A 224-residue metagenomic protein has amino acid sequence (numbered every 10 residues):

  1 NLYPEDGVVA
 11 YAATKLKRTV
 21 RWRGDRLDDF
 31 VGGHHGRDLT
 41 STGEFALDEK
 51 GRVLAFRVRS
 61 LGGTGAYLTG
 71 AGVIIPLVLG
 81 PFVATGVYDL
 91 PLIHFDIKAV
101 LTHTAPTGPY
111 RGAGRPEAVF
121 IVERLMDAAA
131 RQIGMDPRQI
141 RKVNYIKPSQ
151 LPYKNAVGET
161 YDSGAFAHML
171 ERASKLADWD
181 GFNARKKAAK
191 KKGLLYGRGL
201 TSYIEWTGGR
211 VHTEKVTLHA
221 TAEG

Functional and structural regions predicted by a protein language model:
N1, R26, H34-G36, L47-L79 (+1 more regions): Molybdopterin (Moco) oxidoreductase catalytic core of the xanthine/aldehyde oxidoreductase family
N1-L16, A71-T85, P109-N144, H168 (+2 more regions): Alpha-helical support elements that line or immediately flank enzyme active sites and cofactor-binding pockets
A13-V20, L47-E49, T64, H94 (+6 more regions): Structural signal for hydrophobic packing residues in well-ordered secondary-structure cores of soluble enzyme domains
T19-L27, L54-R59, L90, P137-I146 (+2 more regions): Beta-strand segments within the central parallel beta-sheet cores of soluble alpha/beta enzyme folds
V20-G43, S202-G208: Structured beta-strand/loop patches that form or line metal/cofactor-binding pockets in enzymes
D38-L125, I204-T213: Glycine-rich loop/linker segments at domain edges
V53, I97, R198-L200, A220-E223: Condensing-enzyme catalytic core mediating Claisen C-C bond formation in acyl metabolism
V143-H219: Accessory "access/gating" subregions that flank catalytic or transport cores
